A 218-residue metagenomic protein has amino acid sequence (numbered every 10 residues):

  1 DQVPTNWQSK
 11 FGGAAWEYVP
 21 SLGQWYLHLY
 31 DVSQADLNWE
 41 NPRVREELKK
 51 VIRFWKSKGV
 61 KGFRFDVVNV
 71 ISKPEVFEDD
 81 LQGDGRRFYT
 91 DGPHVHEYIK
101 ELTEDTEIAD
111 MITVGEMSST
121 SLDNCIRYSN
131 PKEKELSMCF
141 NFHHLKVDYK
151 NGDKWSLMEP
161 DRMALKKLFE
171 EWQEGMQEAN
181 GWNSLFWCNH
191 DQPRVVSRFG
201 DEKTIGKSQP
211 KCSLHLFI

Functional and structural regions predicted by a protein language model:
D1-I218: Active-site and adjacent substrate-binding regions of carbohydrate-active enzymes
